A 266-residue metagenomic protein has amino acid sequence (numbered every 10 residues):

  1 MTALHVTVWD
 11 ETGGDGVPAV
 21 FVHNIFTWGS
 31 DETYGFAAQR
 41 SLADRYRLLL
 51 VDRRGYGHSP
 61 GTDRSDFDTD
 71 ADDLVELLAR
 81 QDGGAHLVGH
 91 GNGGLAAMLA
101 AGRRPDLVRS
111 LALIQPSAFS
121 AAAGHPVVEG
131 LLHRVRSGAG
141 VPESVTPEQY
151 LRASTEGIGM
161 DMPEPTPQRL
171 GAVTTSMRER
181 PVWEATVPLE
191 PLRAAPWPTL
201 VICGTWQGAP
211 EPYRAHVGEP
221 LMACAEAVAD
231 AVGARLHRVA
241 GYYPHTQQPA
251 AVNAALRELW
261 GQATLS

Functional and structural regions predicted by a protein language model:
T2-P60: Conserved HGGG/HGGXW glycine-rich cap/lid loop of the alpha/beta-hydrolase fold
T12-G14, A79-G83, L259, A263: Glycine-rich phosphate-binding loop signature in dinucleotide/nucleotide-binding domains
L49-H86: Active-site loop/oxyanion-hole signature of alpha/beta-hydrolase fold enzymes
D52-Y56, S117, A240-Y242: Short beta-to-alpha linker loops that shape the active-site pocket of alpha/beta-hydrolase fold enzymes
A71-V75, L132, A225, A229 (+1 more regions): Short, amphipathic alpha-helical "lid/cap" segments that border enzyme active or binding sites
G83-A122: Conserved hydrolase catalytic core segment
P116-T186: Helix-rich cap/lid subdomain of alpha/beta-hydrolase
P165-P249: Conserved serine/cysteine hydrolase catalytic core
